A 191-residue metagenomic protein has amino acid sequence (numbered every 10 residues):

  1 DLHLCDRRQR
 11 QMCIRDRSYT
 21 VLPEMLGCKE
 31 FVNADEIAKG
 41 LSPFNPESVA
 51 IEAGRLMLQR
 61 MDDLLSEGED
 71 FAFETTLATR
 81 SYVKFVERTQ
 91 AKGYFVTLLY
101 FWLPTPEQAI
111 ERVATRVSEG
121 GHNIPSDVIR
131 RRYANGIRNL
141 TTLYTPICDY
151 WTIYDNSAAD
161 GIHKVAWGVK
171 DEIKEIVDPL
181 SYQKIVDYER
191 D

Functional and structural regions predicted by a protein language model:
D1-R10, I14: Single conserved hydrophobic/aromatic residue that forms the stacking wall/gate of nucleotide- or nucleobase-binding
H3, E47-I51, T75, S126-I129: Flexible, glycine- and charge-enriched loops at secondary-structure boundaries
Y19-E69: Conserved substrate/cofactor phosphate-moiety recognition/catalytic segment in nucleotide-dependent phosphotransferases
E24, E36-A38, A78-T79, W102-Q108 (+1 more regions): Conserved nucleotide-binding/hydrolysis micro-motifs of P-loop NTPases
F31, L98, W151-I153: Conserved beta-strand scaffold positions in the cores of enzyme catalytic domains, especially in NTP/NDP-utilizing
E52-L103, G136: Glycine-rich phosphate-binding loop used to anchor ATP phosphates in small-molecule kinases, encompassing both
Y94-L140: A glycine- and Lys/Arg-enriched "phosphate-lid" helix/loop adjacent to the NTP-binding pocket of small-molecule kinases
T142-D191: NTP-dependent small-molecule kinase module
